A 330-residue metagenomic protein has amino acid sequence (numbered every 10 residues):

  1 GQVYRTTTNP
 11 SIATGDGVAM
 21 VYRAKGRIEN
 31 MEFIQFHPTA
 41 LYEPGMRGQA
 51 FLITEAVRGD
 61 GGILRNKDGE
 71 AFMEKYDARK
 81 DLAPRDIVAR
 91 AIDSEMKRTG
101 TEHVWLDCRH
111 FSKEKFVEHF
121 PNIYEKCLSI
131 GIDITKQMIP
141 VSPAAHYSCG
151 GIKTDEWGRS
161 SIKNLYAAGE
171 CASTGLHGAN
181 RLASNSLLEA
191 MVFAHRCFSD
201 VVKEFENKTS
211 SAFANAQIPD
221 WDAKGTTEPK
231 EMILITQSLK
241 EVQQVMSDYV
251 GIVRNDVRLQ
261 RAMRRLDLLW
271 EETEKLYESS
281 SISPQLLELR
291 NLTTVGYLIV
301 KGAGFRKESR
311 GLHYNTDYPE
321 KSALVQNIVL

Functional and structural regions predicted by a protein language model:
G1-T6: Flavin (primarily FAD) binding-site architecture
T7-A13, S142, A183: Active-site nucleophile and cofactor-binding loops and adjacent substrate-binding regions of central metabolic enzymes
S11-K25, L187-V192: Gly/Ser/Thr-rich active-site loops/lids in small-molecule metabolic enzymes that frequently grip phosphoryl groups
G15, V57-D60, Y147: Short, solvent-exposed loop/turn segments at the edges of secondary structure
M20, G26-I139, D200-F205: An anion/pyrophosphate-binding glycine-rich loop and adjacent beta-alpha core in soluble alpha-beta enzymes
K67-D81, I92-E95, Y147, K153-A167 (+1 more regions): Glycine- and aromatic-enriched mobile tails/lids
P121-Y166: FAD/FMN-dependent oxidoreductases across multiple families
